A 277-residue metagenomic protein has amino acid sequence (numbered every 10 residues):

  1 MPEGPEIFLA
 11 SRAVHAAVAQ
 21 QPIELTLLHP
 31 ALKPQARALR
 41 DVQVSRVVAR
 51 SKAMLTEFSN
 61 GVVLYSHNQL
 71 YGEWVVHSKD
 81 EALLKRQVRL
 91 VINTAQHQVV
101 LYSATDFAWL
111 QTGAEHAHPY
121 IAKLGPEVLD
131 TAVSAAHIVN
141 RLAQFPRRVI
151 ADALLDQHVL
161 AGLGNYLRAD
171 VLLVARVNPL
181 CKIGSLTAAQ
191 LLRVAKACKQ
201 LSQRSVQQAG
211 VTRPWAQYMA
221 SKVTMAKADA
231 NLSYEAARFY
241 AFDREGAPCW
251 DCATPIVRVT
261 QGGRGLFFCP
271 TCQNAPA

Functional and structural regions predicted by a protein language model:
M1-L110: Gly/Gly-Pro- and Ser/Thr-rich, intrinsically disordered tail segments characteristic of DNA damage-repair and tolerance
P22-A36, V48, Q144-A277: Basic, nucleic-acid-binding surfaces and adjacent catalytic neighborhoods in DNA/RNA-processing proteins
L64-V174, K182, A189, V194: Phosphate/anion-contacting hairpin/loop surfaces
